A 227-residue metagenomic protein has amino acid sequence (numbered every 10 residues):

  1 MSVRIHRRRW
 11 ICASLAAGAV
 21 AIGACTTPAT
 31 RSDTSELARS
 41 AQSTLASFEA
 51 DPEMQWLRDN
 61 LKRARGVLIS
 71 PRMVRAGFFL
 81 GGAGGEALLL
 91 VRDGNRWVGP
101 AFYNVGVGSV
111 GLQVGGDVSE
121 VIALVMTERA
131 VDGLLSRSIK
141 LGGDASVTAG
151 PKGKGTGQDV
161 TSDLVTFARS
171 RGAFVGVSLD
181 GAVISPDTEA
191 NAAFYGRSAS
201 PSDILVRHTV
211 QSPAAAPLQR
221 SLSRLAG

Functional and structural regions predicted by a protein language model:
M1-H6: N-terminal secretory signal peptides that target proteins for export/translocation
R7-C12: N-terminal export leaders
L15-V20: Hydrophobic helical h-region of N-terminal Sec-dependent signal peptides in bacterial secretory/periplasmic proteins
I22-A24: C-terminal motif of bacterial Sec signal peptides marking the signal peptidase cleavage site
T26-G227: Small-residue-enriched, tightly packed secondary-structure blocks
